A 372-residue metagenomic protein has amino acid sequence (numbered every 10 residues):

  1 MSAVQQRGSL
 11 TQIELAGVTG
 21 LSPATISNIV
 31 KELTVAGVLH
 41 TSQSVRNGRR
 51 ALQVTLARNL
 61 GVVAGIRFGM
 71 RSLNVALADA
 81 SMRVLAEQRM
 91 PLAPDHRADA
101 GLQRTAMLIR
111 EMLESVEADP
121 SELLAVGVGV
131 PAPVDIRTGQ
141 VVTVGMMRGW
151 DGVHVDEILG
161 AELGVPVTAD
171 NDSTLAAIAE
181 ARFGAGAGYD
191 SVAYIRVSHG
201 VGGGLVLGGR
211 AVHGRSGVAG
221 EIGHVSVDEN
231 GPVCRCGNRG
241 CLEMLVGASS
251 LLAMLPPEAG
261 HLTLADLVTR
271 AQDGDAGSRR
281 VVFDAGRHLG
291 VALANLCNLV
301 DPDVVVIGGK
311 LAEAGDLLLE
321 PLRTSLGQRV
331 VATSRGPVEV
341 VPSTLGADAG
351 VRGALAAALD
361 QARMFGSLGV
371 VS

Functional and structural regions predicted by a protein language model:
M1-R46, R50, T55-S121, N230-V233 (+1 more regions): ATP-binding/phosphotransfer module of carbohydrate and carboxylate kinases, centering on a glycine-rich
Q6-R7, S81, M147, F183 (+1 more regions): Short helix-capping/turn signature of helix-turn-helix
N59-G61, G164-V165, A187-V192, V201 (+2 more regions): Short coil/turn connectors at secondary-structure junctions
D79, I136, V206: Short, acidic, Ser/Thr-enriched surface-loop or helix-capping motifs
V84-L85, V142, V212: Short hydrophobic beta-strand segments in globular cytosolic domains
Q88-S191, L317-Q328: Glycine-rich phosphate-binding loop and adjoining helix at the ATP-binding site of ATP-dependent phosphoryl-transfer
D172, S198, A354: Active-site glycine-centered loops adjacent to acidic/histidine catalytic or metal-binding residues that shape
Y189-L245: Glycine-rich phosphate-binding loop of actin/hexokinase-like ATP-binding domains
